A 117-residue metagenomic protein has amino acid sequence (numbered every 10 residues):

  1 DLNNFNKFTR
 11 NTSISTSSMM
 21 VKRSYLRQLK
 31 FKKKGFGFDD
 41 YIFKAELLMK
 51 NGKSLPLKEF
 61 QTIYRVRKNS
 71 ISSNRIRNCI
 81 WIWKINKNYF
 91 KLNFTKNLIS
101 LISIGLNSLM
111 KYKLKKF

Functional and structural regions predicted by a protein language model:
D1-R77, W81: Conserved nucleotide-sugar donor-binding catalytic segment
S54, F60-Q61, K68-F117: Non-catalytic, C-terminal membrane-associated alpha-helical segments of glycosyltransferases
